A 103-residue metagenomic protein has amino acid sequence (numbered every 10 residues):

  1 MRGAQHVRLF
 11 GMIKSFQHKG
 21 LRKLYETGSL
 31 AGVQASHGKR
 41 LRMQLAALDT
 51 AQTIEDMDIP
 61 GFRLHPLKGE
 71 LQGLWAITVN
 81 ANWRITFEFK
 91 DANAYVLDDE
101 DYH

Functional and structural regions predicted by a protein language model:
M1-F10, A76-H103: Enriched for short, Lys/Arg-rich terminal
M1-Q44: Arg/Lys-rich, positively charged N-terminal/basic patches that mediate binding to nucleic acids
K14, P60, Y95: Residues that recognize and position ribonucleotide moieties
S29-L30, T50-T53: Generic structural signal for secondary-structure transition and capping sites
K39, A47-A51, L71-L74, N93: Alpha-helix boundary/capping detector
M43-A46, H65, I85: N-terminal, well-ordered alpha-helical segments
Q52-W75: A short, surface-exposed loop/turn module that caps and links secondary-structure elements
